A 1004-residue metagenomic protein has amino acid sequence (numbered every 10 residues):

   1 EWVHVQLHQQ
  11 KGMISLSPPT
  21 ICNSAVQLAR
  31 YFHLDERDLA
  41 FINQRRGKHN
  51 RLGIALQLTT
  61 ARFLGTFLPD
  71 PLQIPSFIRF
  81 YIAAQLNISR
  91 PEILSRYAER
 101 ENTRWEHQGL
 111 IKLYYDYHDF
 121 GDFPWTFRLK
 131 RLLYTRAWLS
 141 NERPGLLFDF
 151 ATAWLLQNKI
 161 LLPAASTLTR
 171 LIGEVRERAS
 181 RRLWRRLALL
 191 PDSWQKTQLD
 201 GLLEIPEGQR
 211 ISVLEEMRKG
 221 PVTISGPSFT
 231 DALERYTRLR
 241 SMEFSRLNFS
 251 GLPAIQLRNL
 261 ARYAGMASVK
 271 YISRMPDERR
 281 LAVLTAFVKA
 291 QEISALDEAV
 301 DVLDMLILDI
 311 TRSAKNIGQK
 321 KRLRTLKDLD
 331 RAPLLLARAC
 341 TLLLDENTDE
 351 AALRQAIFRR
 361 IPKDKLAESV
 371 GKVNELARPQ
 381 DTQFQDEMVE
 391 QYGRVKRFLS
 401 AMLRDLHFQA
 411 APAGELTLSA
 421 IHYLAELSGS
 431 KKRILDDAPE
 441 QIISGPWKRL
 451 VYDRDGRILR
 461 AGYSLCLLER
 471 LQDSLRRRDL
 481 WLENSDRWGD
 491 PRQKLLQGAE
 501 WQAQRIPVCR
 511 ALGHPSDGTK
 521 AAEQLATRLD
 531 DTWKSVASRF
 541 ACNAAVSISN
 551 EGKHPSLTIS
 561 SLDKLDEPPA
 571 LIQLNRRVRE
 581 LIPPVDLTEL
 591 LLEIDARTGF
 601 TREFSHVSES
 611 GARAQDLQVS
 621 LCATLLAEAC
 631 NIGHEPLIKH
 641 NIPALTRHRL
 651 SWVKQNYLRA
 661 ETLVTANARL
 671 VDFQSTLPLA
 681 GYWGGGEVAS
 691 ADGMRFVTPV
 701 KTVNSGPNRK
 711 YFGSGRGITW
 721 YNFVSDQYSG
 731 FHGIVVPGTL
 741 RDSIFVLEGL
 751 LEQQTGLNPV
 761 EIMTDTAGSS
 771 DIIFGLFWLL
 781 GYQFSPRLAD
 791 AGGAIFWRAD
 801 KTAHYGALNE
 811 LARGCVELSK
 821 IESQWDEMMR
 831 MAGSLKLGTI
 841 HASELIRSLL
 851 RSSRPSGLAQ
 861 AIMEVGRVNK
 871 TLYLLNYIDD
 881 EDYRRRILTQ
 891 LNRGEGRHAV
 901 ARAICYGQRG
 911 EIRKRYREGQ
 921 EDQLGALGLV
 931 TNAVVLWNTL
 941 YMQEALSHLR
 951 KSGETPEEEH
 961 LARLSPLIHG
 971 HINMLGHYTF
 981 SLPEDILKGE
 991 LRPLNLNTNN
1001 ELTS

Functional and structural regions predicted by a protein language model:
W2-T527: Long amphipathic alpha-helical coiled-coil/heptad-repeat bundle
D35-N43, S605-S620, V671, I744: Short linear interaction motifs
G53-I54, L72-I78, A629-H640, R647: Short, charged amphipathic recognition helices of the HTH superfamily and cognate SANT/SANTA-like modules
G65, L637-I638, A689-R695, I762-A767: Short, conserved catalytic/metal-binding motifs centered on acidic residues
D531-H640: Structured, charged N-terminal subsegments at the starts of enzyme catalytic cores and at intra-chain domain/subunit
H640-G681, N708-D826: Catalytic or ion-translocation cores adjacent to nucleophile or general acid/base/metal-coordination motifs in diverse
D672-G706: Structured nucleic-acid-interacting core domains from mobile-element enzymes and related host factors, especially RNase
E810-S1004: Long, compositionally biased intrinsically disordered regions
